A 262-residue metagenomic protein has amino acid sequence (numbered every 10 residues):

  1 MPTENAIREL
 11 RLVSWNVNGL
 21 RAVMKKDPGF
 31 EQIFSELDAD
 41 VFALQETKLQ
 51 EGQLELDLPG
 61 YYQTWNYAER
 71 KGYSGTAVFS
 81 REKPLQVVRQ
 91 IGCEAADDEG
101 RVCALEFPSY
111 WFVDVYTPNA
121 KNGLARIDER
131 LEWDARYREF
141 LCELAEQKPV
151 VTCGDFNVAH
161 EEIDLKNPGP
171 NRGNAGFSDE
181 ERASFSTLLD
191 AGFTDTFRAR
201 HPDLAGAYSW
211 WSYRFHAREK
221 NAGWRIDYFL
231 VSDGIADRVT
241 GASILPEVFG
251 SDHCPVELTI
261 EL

Functional and structural regions predicted by a protein language model:
M1-L58, A68, Y73: N-terminal, active-site-proximal structural segment of metallo-dependent hydrolase catalytic domains
P2, F30-L37, R101-P108, R136-K148: Short amphipathic alpha-helices and their capping/turn segments at secondary-structure boundaries
L12-N16, F34-G52, F112, L141-E162 (+4 more regions): Active-site beta-strand/loop signature of hydrolases that rely on acidic residues for catalysis
K48, Q53-A120: Structured beta-strand-rich core segments of catalytic domains in phosphoester-bond hydrolases
K71-V87, A207, R214-D237: Conserved beta strand-loop-helix elements of the APE1-like EEP
R81, L105-P108, S232-D233, S251 (+1 more regions): Active-site beta-strand termini and strand-to-loop segments that position acidic
G92-C93, P118-D134, G169-N174: Surface-exposed cleft-lining segments at the edges of enzyme active sites
W133-A222, I226: Metal-dependent phosphoesterases centered on the DNase I-like endonuclease/exonuclease/phosphatase
